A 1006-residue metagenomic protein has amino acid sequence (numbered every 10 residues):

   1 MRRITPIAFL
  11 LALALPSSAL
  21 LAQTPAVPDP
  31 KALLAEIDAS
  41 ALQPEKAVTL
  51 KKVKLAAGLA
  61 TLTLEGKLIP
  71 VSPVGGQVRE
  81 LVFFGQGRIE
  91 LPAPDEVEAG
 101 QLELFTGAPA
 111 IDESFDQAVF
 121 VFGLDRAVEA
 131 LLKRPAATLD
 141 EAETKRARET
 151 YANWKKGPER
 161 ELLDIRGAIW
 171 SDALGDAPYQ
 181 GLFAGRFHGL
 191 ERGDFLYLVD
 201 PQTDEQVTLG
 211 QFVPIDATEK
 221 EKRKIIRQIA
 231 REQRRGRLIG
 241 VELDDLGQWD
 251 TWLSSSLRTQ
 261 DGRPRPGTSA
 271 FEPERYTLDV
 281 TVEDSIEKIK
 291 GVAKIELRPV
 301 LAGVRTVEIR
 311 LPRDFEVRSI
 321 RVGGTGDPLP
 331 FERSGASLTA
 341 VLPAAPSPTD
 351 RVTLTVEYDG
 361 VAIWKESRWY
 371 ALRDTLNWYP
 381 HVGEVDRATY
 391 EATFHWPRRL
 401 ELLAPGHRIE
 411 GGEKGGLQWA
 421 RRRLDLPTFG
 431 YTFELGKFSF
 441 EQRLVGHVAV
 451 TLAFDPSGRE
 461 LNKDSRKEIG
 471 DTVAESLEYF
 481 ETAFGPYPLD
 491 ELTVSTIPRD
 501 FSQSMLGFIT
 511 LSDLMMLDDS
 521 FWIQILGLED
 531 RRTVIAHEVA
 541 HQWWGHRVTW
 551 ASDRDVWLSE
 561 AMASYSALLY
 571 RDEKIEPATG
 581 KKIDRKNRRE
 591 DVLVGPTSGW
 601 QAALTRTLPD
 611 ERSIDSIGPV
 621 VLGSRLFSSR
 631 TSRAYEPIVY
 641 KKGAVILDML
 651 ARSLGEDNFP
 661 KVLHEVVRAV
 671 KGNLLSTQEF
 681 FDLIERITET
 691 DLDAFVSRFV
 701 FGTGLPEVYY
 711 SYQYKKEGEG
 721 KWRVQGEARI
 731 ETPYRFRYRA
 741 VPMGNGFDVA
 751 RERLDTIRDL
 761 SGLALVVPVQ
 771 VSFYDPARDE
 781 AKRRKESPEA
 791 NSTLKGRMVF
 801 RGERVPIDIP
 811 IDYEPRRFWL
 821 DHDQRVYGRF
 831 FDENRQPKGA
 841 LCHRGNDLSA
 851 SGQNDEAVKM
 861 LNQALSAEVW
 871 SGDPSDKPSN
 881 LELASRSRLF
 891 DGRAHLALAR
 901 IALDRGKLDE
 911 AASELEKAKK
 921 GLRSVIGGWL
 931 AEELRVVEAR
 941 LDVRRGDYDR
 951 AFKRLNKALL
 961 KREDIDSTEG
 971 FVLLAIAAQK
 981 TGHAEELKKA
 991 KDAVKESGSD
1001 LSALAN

Functional and structural regions predicted by a protein language model:
T24-K290, P380-E384, L692-A694, R698 (+1 more regions): N-terminal, polar/Ser/Thr-rich
A136-G167, S171, D176, L338 (+2 more regions): Surface-exposed, acidic/Ser/Thr-rich flexible loop segments
P201-G262, T268, A388, E401 (+8 more regions): Non-catalytic accessory/interaction domains
Q260, P266-V292, R298-L301, R313 (+6 more regions): Hydrophobic helix-coil surface modules that form long, contiguous segments used for peptide/substrate interaction
V304-G326, A764-A777: Solvent-exposed beta-hairpin/edge-strand motifs
R422, G458-E727, F818: Hydrophobic alpha-helical and helix-loop surface patches within well-folded domains that function as non-catalytic
A867, G921, K961, A993-D1000: Residue position in alpha-helical solenoids
